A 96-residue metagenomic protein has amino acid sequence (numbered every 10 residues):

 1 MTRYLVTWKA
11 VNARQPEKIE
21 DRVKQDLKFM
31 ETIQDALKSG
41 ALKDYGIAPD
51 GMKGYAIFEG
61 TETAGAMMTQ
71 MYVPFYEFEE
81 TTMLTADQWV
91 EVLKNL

Functional and structural regions predicted by a protein language model:
M1-K53, T63, L84-L96: Short S/T/G/P-rich N-terminal loop/turn motif that feeds into the first structured element of a domain
M52-Y55, E77: Short active-site oxyanion
F58-A64: Helix N-cap motif at beta-to-alpha junctions
Y72-E80: A common structural junction motif
